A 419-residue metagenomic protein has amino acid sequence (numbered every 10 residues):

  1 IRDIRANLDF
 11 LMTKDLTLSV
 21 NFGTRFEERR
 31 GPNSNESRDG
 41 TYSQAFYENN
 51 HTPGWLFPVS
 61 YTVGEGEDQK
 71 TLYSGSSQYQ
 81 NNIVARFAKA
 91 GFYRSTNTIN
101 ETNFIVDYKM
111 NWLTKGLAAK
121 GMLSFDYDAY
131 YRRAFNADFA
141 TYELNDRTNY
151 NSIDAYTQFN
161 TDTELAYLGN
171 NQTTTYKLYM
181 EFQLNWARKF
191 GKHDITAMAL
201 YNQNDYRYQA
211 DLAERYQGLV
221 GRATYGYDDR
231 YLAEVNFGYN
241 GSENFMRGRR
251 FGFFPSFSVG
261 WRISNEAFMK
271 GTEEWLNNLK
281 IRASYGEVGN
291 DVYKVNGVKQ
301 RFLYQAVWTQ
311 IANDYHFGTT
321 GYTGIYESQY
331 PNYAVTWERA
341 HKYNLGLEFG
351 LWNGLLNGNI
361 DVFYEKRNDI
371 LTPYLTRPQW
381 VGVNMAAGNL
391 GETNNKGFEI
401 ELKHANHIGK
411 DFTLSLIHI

Functional and structural regions predicted by a protein language model:
N7-L16, N21-F26, R30, S34-E36 (+3 more regions): Extracellular/periplasmic, surface-exposed regions of secreted and cell-surface proteins
G40-Y42: Acidic, Ser/Thr-rich peripheral helices and adjacent loops at domain boundaries
T141: Active-site-proximal polar cores
